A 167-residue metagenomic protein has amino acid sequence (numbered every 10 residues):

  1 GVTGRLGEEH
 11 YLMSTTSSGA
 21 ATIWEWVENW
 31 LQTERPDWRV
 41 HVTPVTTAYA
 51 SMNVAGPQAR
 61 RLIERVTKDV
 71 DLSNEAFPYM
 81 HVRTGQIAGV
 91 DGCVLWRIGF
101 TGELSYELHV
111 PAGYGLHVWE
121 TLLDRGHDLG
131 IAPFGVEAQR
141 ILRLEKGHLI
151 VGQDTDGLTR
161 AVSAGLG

Functional and structural regions predicted by a protein language model:
G1-V2: Conserved beta-strand/loop block within the catalytic cores of divalent metal-dependent phospho-transfer/hydrolysis
G7-G167: Conserved, structured C-terminal
